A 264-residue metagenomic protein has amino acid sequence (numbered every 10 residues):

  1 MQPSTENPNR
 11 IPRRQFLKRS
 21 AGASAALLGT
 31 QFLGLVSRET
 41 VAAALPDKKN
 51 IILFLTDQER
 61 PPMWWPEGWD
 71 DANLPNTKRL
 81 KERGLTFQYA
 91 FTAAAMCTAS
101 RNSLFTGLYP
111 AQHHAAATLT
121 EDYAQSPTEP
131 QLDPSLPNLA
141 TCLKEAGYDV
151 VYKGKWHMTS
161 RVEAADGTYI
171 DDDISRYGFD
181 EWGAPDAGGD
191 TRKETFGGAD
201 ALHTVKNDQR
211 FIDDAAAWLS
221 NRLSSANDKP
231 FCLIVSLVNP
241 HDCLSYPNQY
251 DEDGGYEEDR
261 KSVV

Functional and structural regions predicted by a protein language model:
Q2-V264: Formylglycine-dependent sulfatase
